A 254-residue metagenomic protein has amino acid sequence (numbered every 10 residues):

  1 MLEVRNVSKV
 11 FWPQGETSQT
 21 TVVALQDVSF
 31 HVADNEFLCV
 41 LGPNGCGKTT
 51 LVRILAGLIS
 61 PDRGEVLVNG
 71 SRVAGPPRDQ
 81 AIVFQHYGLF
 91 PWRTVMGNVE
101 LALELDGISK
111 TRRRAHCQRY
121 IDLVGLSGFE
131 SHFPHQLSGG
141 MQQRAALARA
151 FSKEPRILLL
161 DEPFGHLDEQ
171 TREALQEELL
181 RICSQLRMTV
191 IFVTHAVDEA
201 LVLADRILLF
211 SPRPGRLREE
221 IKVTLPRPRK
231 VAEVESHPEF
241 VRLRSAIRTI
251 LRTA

Functional and structural regions predicted by a protein language model:
L41-P43: The feature captures the beta-strand-to-loop junction immediately N-terminal to the Walker
A56: Helix-to-loop junction immediately C-terminal to a conserved catalytic motif
G64-P76: Conserved ABC transporter NBD signature motif
M96-E104, R114, Q118, K222: Short helical segment in ABC ATPase nucleotide-binding domains corresponding to the A-loop/adjacent helical element
F133-L137, M141: Conserved ABC ATPase signature
S152-R156: A short, proline-enriched helix->beta-strand linker immediately N-terminal to the Walker B motif in ABC-type P-loop
L158-D161: Catalytic Walker B motif of ABC-type/P-loop ATPase nucleotide-binding domains
